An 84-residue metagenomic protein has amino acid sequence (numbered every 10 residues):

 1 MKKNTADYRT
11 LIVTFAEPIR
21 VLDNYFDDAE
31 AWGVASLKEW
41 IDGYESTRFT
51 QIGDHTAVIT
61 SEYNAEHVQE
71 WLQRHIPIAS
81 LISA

Functional and structural regions predicted by a protein language model:
N4-L11: Short structural boundary motif marking the start of a folded domain
L11-F15, L81: Short beta-strand element of the conserved SAM-dependent methyltransferase core
T14, P18-E45: Short amphipathic alpha-helix segments
F26-D27, H75-P77: Short, flexible coil/linker elements and helix-boundary hinge sites characteristic of intrinsically disordered
A35-R74: Short, intrinsically disordered low-complexity segments
P77-A84: Conserved short beta-strand edge segments in small beta-sheet-based binding/regulatory domains
